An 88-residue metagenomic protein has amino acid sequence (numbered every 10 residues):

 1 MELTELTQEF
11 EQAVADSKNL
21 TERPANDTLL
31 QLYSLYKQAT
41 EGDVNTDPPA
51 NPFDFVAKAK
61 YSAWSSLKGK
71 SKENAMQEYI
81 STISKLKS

Functional and structural regions predicted by a protein language model:
M1-N51, F55-S88: A charge-rich, low-complexity, intrinsically flexible signal that marks solvent-exposed coils, linkers, repeats
